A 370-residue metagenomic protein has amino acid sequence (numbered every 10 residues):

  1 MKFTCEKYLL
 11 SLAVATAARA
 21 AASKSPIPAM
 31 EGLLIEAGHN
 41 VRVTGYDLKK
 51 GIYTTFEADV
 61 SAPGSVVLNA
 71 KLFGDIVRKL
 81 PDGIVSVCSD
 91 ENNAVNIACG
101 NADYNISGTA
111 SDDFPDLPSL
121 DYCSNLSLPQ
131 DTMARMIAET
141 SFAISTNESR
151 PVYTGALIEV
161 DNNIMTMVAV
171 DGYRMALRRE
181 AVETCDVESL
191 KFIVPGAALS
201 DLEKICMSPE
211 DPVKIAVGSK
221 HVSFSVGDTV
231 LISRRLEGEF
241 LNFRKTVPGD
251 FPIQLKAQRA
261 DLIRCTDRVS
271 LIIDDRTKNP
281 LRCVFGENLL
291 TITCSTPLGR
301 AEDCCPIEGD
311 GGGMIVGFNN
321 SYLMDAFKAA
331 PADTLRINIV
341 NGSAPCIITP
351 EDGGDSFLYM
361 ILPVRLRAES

Functional and structural regions predicted by a protein language model:
M1-S370: Structural preference for solvent-exposed beta-strand-turn elements and adjacent flexible terminal/loop segments within
